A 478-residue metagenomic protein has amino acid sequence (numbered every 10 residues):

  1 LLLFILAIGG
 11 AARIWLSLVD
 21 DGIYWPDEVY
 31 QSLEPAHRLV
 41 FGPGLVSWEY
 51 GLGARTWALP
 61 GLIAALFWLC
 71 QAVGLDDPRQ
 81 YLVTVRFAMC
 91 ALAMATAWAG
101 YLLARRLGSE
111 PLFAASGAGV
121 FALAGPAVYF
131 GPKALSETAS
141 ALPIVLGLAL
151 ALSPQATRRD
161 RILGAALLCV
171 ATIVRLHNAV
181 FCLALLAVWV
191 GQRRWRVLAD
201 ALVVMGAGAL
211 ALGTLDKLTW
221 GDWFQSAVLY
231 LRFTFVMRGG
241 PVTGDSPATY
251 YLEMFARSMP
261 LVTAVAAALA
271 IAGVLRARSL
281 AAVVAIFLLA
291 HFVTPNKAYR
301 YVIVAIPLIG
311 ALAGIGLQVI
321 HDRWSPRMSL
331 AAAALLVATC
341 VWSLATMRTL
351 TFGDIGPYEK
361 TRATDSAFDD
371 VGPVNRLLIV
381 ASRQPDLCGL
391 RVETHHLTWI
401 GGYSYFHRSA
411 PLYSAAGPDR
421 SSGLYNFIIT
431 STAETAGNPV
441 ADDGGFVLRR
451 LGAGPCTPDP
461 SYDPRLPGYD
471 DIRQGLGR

Functional and structural regions predicted by a protein language model:
L1-W15, R105-G108, D200-M205: Start-transfer (signal-anchor) and selected internal transmembrane alpha helices of multi-pass inner/ER membrane
L2-G10, M205-G206, L210, A277-A281 (+2 more regions): Signature aromatic-anchored transmembrane alpha helix within multi-pass, membrane-resident enzymes that catalyze glycan
A7, V83-G108, L146: Transmembrane-helix motifs of polytopic, lipid-linked glycan transferases
G9-A12, A114-G125, A149, L168-T172: Short helix- or helix-capping micro-motifs that position conserved polar/aromatic residues at function-defining sites
W25, L52, P126-A139, Y299 (+1 more regions): Short acidic/glycine- and proline-prone juxtamembrane loop motifs at membrane-interface regions of multi-pass membrane
H37, G131, E137-A139, A171 (+4 more regions): Hydrophobic/aromatic-rich transmembrane helices and adjacent perimembrane loops
A171-T172, N178-D245, T249, E253-A256 (+5 more regions): Membrane-lumen/periplasm interface segments of specific transmembrane helices in polyprenyl phosphate-linked
S329-F427, T432, D443-G445, S461-R478: Membrane-embedded, lumen/periplasm-facing catalytic core of multi-pass transferases that use lipid-linked donors
